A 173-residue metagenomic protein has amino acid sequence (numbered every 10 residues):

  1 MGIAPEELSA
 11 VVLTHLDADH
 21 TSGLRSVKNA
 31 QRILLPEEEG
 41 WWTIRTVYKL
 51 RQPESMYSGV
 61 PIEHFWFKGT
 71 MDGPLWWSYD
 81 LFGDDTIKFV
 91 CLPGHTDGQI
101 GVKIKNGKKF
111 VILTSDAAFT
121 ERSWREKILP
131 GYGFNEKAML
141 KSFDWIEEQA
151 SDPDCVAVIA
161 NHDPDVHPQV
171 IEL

Functional and structural regions predicted by a protein language model:
M1-E7, E37-C91, E136-C155: Metallo-beta-lactamase
M1-L35: Active-site metal-binding motif and surrounding structural segment of the metallo-beta-lactamase
H15, M71-W76, H167-I171: Short, solvent-exposed polar/charged micro-motifs at secondary-structure junctions
L16, E39, G94-T96, D116-A117 (+1 more regions): Active-site metal-binding loops of divalent metal-dependent hydrolases
S22, K28-N29, F65-T120: Catalytic core of the metallo-beta-lactamase
S26-N29, Y48-L50, K127-L129, E172-L173: Short, glycine/charged-enriched secondary-structure capping and boundary segments
K103-L173: Cap/insert and terminal regions of metallo-dependent hydrolase folds
